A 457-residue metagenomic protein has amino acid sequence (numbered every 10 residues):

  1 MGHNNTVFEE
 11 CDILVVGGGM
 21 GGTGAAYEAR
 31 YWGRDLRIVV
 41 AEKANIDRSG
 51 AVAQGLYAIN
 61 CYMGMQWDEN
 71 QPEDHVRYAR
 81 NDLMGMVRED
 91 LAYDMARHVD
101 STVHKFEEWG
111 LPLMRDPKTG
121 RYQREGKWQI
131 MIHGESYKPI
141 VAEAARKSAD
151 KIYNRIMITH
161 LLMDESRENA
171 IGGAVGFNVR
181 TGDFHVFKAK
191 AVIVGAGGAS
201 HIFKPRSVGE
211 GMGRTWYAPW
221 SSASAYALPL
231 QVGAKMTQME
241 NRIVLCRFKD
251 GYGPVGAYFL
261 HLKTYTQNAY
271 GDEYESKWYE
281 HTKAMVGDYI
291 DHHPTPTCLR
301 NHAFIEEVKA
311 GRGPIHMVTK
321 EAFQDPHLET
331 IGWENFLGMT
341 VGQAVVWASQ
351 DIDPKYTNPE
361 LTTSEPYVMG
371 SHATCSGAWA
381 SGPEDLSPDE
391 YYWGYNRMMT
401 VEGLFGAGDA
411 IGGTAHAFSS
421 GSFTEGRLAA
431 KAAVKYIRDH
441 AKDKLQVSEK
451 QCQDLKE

Functional and structural regions predicted by a protein language model:
F8-C11, T181-A191: Core beta-strand elements of the Rossmann-like FAD/NAD(P) dinucleotide-binding domain in flavoenzyme oxidoreductases
I13-V40: N-terminal Rossmann-like FAD-binding beta1-loop-alpha1 element of flavoenzymes
A44, A189-A191, G195-S200, A410: Glycine-/small-residue-rich beta->alpha transition segments that form the dinucleotide
A44-Q71, R77, P254-Y258: Conserved N-terminal glycine-rich FAD pyrophosphate-binding loop of Rossmann-like flavoproteins
I46, G64-P112, Q231-Q238: Conserved FAD-binding subdomain of flavin-dependent enzymes
D100, E107-H160, D164-A170, Q238-F418: Mobile, glycine/GP-rich and aromatic-enriched active-site lid/loop segments adjacent to catalytic centers
V194-P254, S419-A432: Glycine-rich loop(s) and the adjacent beta-strand/alpha-helix scaffold that form part
R438-E457: Long, amphipathic alpha-helical stalk/connector segments used for oligomerization, subunit docking, or mechanical
